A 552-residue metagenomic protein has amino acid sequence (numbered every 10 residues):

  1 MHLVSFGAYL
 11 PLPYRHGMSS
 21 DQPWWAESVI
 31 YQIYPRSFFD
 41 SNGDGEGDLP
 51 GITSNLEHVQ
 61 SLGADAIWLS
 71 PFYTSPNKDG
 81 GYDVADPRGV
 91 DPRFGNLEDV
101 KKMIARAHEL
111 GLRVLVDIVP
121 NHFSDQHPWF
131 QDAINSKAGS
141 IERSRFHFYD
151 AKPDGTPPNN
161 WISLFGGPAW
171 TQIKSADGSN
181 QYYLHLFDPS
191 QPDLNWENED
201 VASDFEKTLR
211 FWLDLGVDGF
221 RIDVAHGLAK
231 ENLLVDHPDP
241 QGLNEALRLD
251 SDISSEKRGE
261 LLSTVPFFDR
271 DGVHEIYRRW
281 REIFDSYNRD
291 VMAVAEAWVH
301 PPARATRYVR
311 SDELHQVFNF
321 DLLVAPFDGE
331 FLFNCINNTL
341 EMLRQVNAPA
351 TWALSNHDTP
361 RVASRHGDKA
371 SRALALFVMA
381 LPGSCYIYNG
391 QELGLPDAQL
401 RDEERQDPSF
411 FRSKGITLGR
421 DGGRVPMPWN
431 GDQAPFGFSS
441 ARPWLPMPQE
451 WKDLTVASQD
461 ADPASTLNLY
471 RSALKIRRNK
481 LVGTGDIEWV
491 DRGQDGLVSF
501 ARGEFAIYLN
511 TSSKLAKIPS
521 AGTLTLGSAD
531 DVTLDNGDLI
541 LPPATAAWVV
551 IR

Functional and structural regions predicted by a protein language model:
M1-F6: Extreme N-terminal basic, low-complexity initiation segments that serve as generic localization/processing leaders
A8-G17: Short, Lys/Arg-enriched N-terminal segments with co-localized hydrophobic residues within the first ~10-30 amino acids
M18-R210, D214, G227-W298, M427 (+1 more regions): Acidic/aromatic-lined carbohydrate-recognition and catalytic surfaces of CAZymes acting on diverse glycans
W24-E27, L233, P238-P266, E275-D290 (+6 more regions): Loop/helix patches that line or flank the sugar-binding groove of alpha-linked glycan CAZymes
I67, F220-I222: Hydrophobic residues within beta-strands of alpha/beta enzymes
K514-D530: Beta-strand-rich binding/interaction modules
D535-R552: C-terminal beta-strand-rich structural cap/linker in extracellular carbohydrate-active enzymes
